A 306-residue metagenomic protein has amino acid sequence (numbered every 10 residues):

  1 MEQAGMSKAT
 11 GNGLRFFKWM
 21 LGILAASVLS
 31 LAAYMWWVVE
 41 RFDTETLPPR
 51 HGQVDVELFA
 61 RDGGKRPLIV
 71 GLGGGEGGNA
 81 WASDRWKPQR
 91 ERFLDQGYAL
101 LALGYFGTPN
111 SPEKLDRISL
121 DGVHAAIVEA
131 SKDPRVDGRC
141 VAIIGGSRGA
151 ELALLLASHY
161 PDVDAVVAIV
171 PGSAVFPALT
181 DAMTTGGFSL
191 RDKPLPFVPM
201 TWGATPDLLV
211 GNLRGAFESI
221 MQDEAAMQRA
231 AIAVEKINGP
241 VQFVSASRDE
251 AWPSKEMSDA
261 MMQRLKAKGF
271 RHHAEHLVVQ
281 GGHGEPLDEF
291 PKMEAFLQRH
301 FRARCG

Functional and structural regions predicted by a protein language model:
S30-P67: N-terminal cap/lid segment of alpha/beta-hydrolase-fold proteins
K65-E76: Short beta-strand element of the alpha/beta-hydrolase
N79-R90, Y105: The serine-hydrolase catalytic nucleophile loop
F93-N110: Conserved alpha/beta-hydrolase
K114-P134: Alpha/beta-hydrolase active-site loop
L156-A216: Hydrolase active-site cap/lid region
L209-Q280: Serine-hydrolase catalytic core
P286-G306: Catalytic active-site module of serine/aspartate enzymes centered on a nucleophile-bearing elbow/loop
